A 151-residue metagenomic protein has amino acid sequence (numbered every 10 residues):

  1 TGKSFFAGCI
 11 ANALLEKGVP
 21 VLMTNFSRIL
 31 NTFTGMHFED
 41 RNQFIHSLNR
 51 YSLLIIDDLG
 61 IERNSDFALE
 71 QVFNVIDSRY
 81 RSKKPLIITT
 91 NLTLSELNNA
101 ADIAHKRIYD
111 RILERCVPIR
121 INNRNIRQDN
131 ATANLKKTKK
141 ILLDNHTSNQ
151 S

Functional and structural regions predicted by a protein language model:
T1-L22: Walker A/P-loop
K3, T24, T147-Q150: Intrinsically disordered, low-complexity segments enriched in Ser/Pro/Gly/Ala and basic residues
F6-I10, F44-S47, A68-V72, I108: Amphipathic alpha-helical interface surfaces
L15-L53, R63-E70: Short glycine-rich substrate-engagement loop in P-loop NTPases that contacts/grips substrate
I29-M36, L59-S151: Replace "adjacent to P-loop NTPase cores in ATP/GTP-dependent enzymes" with "adjacent to NTP-binding cores
